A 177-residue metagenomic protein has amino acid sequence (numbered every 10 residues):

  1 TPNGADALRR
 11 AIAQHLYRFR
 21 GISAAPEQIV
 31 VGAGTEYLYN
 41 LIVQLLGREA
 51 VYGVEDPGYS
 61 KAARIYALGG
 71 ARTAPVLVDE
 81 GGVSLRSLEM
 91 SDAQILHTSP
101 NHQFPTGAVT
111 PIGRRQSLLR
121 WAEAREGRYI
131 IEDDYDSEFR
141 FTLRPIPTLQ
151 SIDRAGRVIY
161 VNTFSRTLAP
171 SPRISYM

Functional and structural regions predicted by a protein language model:
T1-Y129, S137-I159: Conserved core of the PLP fold type I
S151-M177: Active-site PLP attachment segment
